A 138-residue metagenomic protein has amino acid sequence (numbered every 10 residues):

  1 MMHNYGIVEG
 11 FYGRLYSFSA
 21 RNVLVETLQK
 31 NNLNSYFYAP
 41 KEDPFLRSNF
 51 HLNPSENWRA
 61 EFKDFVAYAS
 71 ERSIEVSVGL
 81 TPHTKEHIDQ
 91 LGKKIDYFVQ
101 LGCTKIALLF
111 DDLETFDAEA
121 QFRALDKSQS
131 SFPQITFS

Functional and structural regions predicted by a protein language model:
M1-H87, L91-K94, Q100-T104, L109 (+1 more regions): Feature activates predominantly on carbohydrate-active enzymes
V99-S138: Active-site neighborhood of glycoside hydrolase catalytic domains
